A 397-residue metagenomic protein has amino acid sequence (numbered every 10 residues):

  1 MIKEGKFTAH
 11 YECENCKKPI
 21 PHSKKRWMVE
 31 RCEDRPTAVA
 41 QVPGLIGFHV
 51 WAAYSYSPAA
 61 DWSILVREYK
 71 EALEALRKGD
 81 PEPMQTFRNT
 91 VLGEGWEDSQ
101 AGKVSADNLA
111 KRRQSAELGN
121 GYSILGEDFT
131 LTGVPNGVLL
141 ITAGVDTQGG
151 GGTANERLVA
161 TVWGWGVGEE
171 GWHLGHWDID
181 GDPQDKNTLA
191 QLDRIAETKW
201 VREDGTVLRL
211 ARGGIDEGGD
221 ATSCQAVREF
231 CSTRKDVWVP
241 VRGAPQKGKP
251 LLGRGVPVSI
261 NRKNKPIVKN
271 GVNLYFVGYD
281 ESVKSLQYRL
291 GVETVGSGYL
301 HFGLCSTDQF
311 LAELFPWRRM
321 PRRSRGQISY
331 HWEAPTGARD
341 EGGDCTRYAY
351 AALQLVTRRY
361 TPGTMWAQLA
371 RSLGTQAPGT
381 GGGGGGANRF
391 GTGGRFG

Functional and structural regions predicted by a protein language model:
M1, P19-H22: Cys/His-rich microdomains that often coordinate metals
M1-K6, Y330-E333: Short, intrinsically disordered, charge-biased short linear motifs at domain edges
K6-A9, E341: Short metal-coordination and nucleic-acid-contact micro-motifs, chiefly zinc-binding Cys/His arrays
C13-C16: Short cysteine-rich clusters marking metal-coordination/redox-active sites
H22-G144: A contiguous, basic/glycine-rich beta-loop/short-helix subdomain that forms a polymer-engagement track
R26-W27, V91, G218-G386, T392: C-terminal nuclease/phosphodiesterase catalytic domains that cleave nucleic-acid phosphodiester bonds
L92-L140, T147-R212, R389-G397: Nucleic-acid-processing active sites and adjacent nucleic-acid-binding tracks, predominantly divalent metal-dependent
V145-T147, A211-G219, V241-R242: Short His-Asn-centered micro-motif
